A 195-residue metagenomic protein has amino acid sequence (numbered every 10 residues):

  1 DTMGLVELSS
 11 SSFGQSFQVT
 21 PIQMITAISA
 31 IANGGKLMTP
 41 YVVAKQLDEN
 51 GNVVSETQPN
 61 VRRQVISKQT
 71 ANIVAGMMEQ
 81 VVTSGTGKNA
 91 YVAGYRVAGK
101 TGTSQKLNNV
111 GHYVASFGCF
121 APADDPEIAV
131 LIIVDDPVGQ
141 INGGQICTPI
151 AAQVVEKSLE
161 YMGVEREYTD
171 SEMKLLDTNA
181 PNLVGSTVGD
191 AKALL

Functional and structural regions predicted by a protein language model:
D1-V61, Q69, M78-G163: Active-site beta-strand/loop architecture of penicillin-binding DD-peptidases
P59-R63, L176-T178: A short beta-alpha structural unit
E160, E165-L194: Glycine-rich loop/hinge motif
